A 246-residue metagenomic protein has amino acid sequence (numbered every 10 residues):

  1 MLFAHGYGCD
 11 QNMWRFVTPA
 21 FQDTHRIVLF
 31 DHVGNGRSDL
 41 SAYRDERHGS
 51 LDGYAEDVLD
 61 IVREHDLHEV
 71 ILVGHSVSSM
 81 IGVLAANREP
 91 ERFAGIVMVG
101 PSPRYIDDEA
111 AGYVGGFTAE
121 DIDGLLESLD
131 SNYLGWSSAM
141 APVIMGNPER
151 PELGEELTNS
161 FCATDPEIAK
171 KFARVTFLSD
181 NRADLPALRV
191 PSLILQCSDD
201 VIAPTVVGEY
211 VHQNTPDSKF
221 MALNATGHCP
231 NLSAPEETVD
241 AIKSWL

Functional and structural regions predicted by a protein language model:
M1-R47: Conserved HGGG/HGGXW glycine-rich cap/lid loop of the alpha/beta-hydrolase fold
H5-Y7, V70, G74-S76, C197: Conserved alpha/beta-hydrolase "nucleophile elbow" surrounding the catalytic nucleophile
V28-V77, D240: Active-site loop/oxyanion-hole signature of alpha/beta-hydrolase fold enzymes
V83, N87-R88, R92-S131: Flexible "cap/lid" loop of the alpha/beta hydrolase fold
D107, G112-G116, E127-P186: Conserved alpha/beta-hydrolase catalytic His-Asp/Glu region
L188, I194-Q196: Short beta-strand/loop motif that positions the catalytic acidic residue of the alpha/beta-hydrolase fold
D199-A203: Acidic catalytic loop of the alpha/beta-hydrolase fold
S218-L246: Catalytic active-site module of serine/aspartate enzymes centered on a nucleophile-bearing elbow/loop
